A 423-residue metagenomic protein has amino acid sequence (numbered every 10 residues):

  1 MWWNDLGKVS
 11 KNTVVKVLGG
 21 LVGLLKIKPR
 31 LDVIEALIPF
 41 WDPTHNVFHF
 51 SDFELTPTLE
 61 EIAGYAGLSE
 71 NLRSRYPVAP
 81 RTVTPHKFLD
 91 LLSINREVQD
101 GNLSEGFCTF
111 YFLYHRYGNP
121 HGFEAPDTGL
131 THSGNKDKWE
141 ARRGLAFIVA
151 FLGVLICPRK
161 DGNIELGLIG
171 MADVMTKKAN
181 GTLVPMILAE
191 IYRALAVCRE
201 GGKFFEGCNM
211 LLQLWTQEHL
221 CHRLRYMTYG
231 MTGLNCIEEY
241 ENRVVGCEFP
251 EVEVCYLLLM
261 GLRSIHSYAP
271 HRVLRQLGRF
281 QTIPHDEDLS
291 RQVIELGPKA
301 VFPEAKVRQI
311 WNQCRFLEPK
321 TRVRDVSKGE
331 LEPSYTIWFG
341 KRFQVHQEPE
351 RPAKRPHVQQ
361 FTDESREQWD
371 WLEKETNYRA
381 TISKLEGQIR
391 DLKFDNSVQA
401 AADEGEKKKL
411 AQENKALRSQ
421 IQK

Functional and structural regions predicted by a protein language model:
M1-L195, L224, V245-E248, E253 (+2 more regions): N-terminal leader regions that mediate targeting or early regulatory function
I27, D32-A36, T44-F50, G201-G202 (+3 more regions): Short, charged low-complexity linear motifs
V98-W139, L211-L212, T216-K423: Extended, charge-rich alpha-helical regions
C157-D161, E200, L220-C221, F394: Flexible helix-coil junctions and inter-repeat linker/turn elements that act as hinges within alpha-solenoid scaffolds
T182-A189, R193-C198, G202-N209, Q213-L214: Hydrophobic, mid-to-C-terminal alpha-helical segments
